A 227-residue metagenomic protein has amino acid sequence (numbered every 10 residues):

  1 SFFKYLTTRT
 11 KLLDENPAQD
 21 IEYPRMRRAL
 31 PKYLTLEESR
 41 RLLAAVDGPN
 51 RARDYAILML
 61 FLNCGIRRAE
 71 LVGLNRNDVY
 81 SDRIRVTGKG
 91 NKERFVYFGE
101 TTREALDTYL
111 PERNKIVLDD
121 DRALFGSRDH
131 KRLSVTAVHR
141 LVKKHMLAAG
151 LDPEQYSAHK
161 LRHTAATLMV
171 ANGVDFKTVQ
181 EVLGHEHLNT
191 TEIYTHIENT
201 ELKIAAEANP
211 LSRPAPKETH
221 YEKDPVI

Functional and structural regions predicted by a protein language model:
S1-I227: Conserved catalytic core of the tyrosine transesterase superfamily
